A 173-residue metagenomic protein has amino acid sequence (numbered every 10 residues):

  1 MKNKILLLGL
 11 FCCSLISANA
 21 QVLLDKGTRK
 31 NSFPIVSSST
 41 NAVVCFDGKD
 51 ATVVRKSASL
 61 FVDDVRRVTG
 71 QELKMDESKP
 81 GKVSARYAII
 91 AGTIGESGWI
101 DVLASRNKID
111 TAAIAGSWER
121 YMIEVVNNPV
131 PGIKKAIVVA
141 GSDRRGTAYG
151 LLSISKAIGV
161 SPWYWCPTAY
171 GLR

Functional and structural regions predicted by a protein language model:
M1-Q21: Bacterial Sec-dependent N-terminal signal peptides
N19-R173: Contiguous, structured surface segment used for ligand recognition
